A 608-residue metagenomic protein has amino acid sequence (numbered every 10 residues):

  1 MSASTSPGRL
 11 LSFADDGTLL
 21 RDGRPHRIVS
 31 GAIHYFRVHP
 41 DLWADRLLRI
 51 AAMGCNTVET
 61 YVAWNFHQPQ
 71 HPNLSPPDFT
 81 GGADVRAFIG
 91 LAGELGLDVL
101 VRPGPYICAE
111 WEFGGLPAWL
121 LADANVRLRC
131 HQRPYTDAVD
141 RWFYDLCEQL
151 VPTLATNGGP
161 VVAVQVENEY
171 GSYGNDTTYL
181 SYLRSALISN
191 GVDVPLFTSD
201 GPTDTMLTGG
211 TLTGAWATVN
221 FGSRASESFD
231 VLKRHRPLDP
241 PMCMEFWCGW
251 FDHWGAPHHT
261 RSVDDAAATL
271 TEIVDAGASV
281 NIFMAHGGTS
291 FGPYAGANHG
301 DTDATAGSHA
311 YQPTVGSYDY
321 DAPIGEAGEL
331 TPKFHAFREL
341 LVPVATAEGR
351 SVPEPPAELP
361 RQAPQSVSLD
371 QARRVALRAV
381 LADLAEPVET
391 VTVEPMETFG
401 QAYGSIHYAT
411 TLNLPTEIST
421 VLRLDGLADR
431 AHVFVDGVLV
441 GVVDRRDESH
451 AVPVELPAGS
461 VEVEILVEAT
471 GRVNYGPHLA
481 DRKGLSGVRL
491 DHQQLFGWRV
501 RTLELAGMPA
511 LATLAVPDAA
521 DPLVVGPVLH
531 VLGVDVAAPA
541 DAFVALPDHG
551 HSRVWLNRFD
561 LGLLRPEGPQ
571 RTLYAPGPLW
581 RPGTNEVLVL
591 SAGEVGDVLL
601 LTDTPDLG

Functional and structural regions predicted by a protein language model:
M1-T57: N-terminal carbohydrate-binding accessory modules
W43-E112, R184-S189: Aromatic-lined substrate-binding rim segments of carbohydrate-active enzymes
P72-T80, E94, G104-C130, Y144 (+5 more regions): Aromatic- and acidic-residue-enriched segments that line the glycan-binding/catalytic groove of carbohydrate-active
G81-V101, A124-V161: An active-site-proximal structural segment forming one wall of the substrate-binding cleft that immediately precedes
Y135-L212: Active-site neighborhood of glycoside hydrolase catalytic domains
S189, N220-G325, E329-A336, L340: Catalytic-core region of carbohydrate-active enzymes that cleave or remodel glycosidic bonds
S419-F434, V534-N557, L564-R565, V587-L590: Aromatic-lined ligand-binding clefts that engage carbohydrates, nucleic acids, or primary amines
E468-R501, E594-G608: Glycine/proline-rich low-complexity spacer/linker segments in large multi-domain proteins
